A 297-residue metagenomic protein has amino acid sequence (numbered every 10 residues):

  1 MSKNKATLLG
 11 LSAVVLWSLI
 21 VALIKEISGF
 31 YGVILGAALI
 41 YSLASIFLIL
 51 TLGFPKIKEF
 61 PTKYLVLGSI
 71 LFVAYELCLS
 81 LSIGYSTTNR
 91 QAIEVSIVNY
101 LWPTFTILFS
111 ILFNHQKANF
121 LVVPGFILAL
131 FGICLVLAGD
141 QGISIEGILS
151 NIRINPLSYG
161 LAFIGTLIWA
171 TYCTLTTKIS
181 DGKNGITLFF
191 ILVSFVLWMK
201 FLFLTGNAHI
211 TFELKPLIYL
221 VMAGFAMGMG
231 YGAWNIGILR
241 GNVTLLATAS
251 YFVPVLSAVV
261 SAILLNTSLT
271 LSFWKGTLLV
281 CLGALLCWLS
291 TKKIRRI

Functional and structural regions predicted by a protein language model:
M1-L35, S144-K178, M199, V260: Glycine-/small-residue-enriched transmembrane alpha-helix faces in small-molecule transporters and effluxers
L16-L19, F30-A74, P103-S110, I164-Y172 (+2 more regions): Transmembrane alpha-helices of multi-pass small-molecule transport proteins
L16-V21, P55-I93, L135, F225-G241: Specific transmembrane alpha-helical segments of multi-pass solute transporters/efflux pumps, especially DMT/EamA
A22-F30, I83-T88, L137-I154, L202-L220 (+1 more regions): Membrane-interface helix termini and inter-helical loops of multi-pass transporters
I27, G36, S82, L112-N114 (+6 more regions): Hydrophobic/aromatic residues within transmembrane alpha-helices of multi-pass small-molecule transporters
L35-S45, G84-N114, V243-A262: Specific alpha-helical transmembrane segments that line the substrate/conduction pathway and gating interfaces
L43, L48, L67, F72 (+4 more regions): Hydrophobic transmembrane alpha-helices of multi-pass small-molecule transport proteins
I49-P55, W102-I127, P254-W274: C-terminal transmembrane-helix exit sites in multi-pass transporters
